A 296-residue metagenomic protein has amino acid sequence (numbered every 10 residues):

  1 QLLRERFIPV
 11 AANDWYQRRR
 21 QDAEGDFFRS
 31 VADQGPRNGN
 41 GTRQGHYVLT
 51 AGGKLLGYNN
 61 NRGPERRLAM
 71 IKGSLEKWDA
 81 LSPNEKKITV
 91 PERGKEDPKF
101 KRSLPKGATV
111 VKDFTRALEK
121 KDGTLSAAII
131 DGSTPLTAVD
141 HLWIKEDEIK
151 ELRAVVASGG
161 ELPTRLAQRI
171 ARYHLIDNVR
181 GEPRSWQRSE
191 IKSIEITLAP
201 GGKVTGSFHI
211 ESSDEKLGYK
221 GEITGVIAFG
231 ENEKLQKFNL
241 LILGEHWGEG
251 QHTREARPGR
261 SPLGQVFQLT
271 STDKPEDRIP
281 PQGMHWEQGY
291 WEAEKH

Functional and structural regions predicted by a protein language model:
L2-L56: Thioredoxin-like thiol-disulfide oxidoreductase module
D14-W15, A51, N60-R62, H209 (+1 more regions): An acidic- and aromatic-residue-enriched active-site/binding cleft used to recognize and process polar
G25, R29-T42, N60, A80-K95: ER/secretory pathway lumenal C-terminal domains and tails of membrane proteins involved in glycoprotein biogenesis
F28-A32, E65-R67, P258-G259: Short, low-complexity, polar/charged sequence segments that are solvent-exposed and flexible
R29, G73-E76, T253-R257: Short, charged/polar low-complexity linear motifs in solvent-exposed/disordered segments
N40-S82: Non-catalytic, surface beta->alpha helical segment in thiol-disulfide oxidoreductase systems
A69-K120: Non-globular targeting/processing and membrane-anchoring segments
P98-H296: Acidic, serine/threonine-rich low-complexity disordered tracts
